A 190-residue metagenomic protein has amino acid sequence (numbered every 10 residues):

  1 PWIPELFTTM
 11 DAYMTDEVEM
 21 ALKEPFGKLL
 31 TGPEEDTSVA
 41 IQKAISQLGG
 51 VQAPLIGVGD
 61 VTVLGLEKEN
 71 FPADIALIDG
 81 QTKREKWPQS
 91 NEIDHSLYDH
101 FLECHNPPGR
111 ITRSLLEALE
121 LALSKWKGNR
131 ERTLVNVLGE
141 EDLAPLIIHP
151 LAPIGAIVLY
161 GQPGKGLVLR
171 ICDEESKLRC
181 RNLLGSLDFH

Functional and structural regions predicted by a protein language model:
W2, L6-P107: N-terminal, charge-rich interaction modules
I56-L64, L138-P145, G164-G166: Gly/Ser/Thr-rich loops at beta-strand to alpha-helix junctions that form or flank small-molecule/cofactor-binding
E67-I75, E92-D94, H149-I154, D173-K177 (+1 more regions): Short, solvent-exposed amphipathic alpha-helical segments in soluble enzyme and RNA/protein-processing domains
A73-G80, I154-P163: Short hydrophobic/aromatic-enriched beta-strand-loop microsegments
D99-V137, L143: Internal catalytic-core helix/loop-beta-alpha segment that presents or stabilizes conserved functional determinants
T133-Y160: Hydrophobic/aromatic-rich, well-ordered segments within soluble, folded domains that form packed cores
G161-E175: Short, flexible loop segments at boundaries between secondary-structure elements
L184-H190: A structural-propensity feature for long, helix-poor, extended segments
